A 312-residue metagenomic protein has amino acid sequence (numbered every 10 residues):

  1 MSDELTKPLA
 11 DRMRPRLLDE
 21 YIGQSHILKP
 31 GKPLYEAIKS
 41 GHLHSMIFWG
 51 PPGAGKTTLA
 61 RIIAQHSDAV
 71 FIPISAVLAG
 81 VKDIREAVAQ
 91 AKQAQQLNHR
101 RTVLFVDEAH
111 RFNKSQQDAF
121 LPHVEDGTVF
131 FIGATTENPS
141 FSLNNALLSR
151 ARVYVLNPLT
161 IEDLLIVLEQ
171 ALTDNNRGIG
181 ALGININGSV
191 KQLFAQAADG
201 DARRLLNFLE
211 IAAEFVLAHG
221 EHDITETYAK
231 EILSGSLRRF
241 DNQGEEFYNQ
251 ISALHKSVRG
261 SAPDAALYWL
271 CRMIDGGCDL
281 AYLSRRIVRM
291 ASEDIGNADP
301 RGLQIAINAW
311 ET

Functional and structural regions predicted by a protein language model:
S2-L5, E36-S75, A89-K92, L121-D126 (+2 more regions): Walker A/P-loop
D3-P51, Q90-Q93, A266-L270: Pre-Walker A (pre-P-loop) alpha-helix and adjacent loop at the N terminus of AAA/AAA+ ATPase modules, a conserved
L28-G31, A69-V103, K114: Short glycine-rich substrate-engagement loop in P-loop NTPases that contacts/grips substrate
Y35-I38, H110-S149: Conserved catalytic/switch belt of AAA+ P-loop NTPases
A69, N144-L159: A short helix-turn-beta junction within AAA+ P-loop NTPase domains corresponding to the substrate/partner-engaging
S75-V77, R152-L165: Conserved AAA+ ATPase "SRH/arginine-finger" region at the nucleotide-binding site
Q192-A197, R203-A218, T227-S234, S252-K256 (+2 more regions): C-terminal helical "lid" of AAA+/P-loop NTPase domains
G260-T312: Terminal-proximal interaction/regulatory segments of ATP-powered molecular machines
